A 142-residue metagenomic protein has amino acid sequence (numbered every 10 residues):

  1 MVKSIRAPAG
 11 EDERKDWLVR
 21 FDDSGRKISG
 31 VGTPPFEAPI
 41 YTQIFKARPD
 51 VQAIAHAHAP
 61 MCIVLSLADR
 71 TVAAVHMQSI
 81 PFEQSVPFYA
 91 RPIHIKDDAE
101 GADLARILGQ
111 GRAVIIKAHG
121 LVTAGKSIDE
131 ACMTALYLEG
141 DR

Functional and structural regions predicted by a protein language model:
M1-R142: Glycine-rich flexible loops
